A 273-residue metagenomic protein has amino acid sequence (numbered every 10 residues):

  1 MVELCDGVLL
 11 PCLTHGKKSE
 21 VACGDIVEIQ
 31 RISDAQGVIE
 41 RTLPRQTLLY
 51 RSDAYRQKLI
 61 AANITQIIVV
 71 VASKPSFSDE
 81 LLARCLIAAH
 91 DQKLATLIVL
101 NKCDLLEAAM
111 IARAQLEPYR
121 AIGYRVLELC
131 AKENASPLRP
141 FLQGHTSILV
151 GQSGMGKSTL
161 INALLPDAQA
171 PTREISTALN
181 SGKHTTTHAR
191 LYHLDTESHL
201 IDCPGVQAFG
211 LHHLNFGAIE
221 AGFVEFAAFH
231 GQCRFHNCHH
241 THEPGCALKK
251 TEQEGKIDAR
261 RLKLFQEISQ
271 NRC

Functional and structural regions predicted by a protein language model:
M1-L4, C12, I29: SH3/SH3-like beta-barrel fold
G7-C23: Beta-strand/loop nucleic-acid-binding surfaces
S19-S33, L43-I67, L94-T96, C103 (+4 more regions): Helix-rich effector regions associated with P-loop NTPase G domains
A22, V38, A62-I64, E80-L94: Switch/coupling subdomain of P-loop NTPase systems
D34-L43, S76-F77: Short, Lys/Arg- and Gly-enriched loop/turn segments at beta-strand edges
V70-S78: Short, glycine-rich nucleotide/cofactor-binding loops
A95, L105-M155: Canonical P-loop GTPase G-domain recognition
S153, S158-T159, A163: Walker A/P-loop
